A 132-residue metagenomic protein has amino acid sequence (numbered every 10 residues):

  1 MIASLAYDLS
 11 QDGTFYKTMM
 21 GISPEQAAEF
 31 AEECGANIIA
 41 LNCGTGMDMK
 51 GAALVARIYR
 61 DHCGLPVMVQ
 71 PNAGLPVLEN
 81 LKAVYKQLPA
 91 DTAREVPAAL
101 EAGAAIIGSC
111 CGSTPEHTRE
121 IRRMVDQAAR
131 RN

Functional and structural regions predicted by a protein language model:
M1-N132: Domain-level signal for soluble alpha/beta catalytic cores
